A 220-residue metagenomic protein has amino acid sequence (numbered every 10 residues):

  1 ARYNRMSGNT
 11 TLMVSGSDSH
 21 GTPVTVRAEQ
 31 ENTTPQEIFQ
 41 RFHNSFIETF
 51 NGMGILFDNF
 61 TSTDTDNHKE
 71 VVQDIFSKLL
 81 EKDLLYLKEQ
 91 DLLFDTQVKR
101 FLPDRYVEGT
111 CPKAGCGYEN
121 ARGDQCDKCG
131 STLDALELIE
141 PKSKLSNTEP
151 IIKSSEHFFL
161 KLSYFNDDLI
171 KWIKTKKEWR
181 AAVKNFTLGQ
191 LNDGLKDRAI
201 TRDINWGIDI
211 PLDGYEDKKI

Functional and structural regions predicted by a protein language model:
A1-K88, R100, G115, E178: N-terminal Rossmann-like or analogous alpha/beta NTP/dinucleotide-binding catalytic cores that position adenine
A1-S15, S62, N67-V71, C129 (+1 more regions): Structured secondary-structure scaffolds
T22, G109-C111, D167-D168: Positions in alpha-helical segments
L56, E81, Q97, V107 (+3 more regions): Glycine-rich, flexible loop/turn motifs
L79, C126, L169: Residue-level signal for inorganic ion chemistry
L84-H157: Cys/His-rich short segments
